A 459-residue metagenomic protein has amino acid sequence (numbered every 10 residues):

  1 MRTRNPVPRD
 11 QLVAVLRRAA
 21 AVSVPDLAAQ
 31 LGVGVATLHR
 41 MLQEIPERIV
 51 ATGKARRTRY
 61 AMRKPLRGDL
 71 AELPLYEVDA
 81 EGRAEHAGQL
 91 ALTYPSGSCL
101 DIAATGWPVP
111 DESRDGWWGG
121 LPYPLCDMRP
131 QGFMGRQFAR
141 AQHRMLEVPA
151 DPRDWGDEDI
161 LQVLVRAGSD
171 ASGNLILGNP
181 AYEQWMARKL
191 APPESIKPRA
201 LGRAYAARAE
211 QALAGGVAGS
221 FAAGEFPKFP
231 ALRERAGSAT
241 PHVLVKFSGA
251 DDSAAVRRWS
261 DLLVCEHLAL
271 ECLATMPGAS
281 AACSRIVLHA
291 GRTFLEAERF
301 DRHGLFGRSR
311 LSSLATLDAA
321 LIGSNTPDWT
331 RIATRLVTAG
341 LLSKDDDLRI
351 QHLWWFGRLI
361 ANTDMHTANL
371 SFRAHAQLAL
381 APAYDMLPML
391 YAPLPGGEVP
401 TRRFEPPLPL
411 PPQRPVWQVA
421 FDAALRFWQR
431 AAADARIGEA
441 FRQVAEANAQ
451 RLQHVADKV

Functional and structural regions predicted by a protein language model:
R2-V459: Phosphate/dinucleotide-binding and metal-coordinating scaffold of catalytic cores in nucleotide-dependent enzymes
